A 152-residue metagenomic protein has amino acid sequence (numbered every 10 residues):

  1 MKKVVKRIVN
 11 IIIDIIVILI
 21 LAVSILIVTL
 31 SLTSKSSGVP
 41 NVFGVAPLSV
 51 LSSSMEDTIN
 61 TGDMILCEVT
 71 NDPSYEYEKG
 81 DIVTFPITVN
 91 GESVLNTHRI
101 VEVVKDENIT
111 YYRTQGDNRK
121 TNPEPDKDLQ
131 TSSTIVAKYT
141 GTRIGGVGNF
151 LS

Functional and structural regions predicted by a protein language model:
M1, E78-G80, T88, Q115 (+1 more regions): Generic signature of intrinsically disordered, low-complexity segments enriched in small/polar residues
M1-M64, E68-D72, G145-S152: Protein maturation boundaries and topogenic segments
V28-T33, P47-S49, G80, L95 (+1 more regions): Short amphipathic alpha-helical surface micro-motifs
T33, T70-P73, T88-N90, P123-E124 (+1 more regions): Short, surface-exposed linear patches
P40-T110: Membrane-proximal low-complexity regions enriched in glycine and acidic/polar residues
V101-S152: Extended, hydrophilic extramembrane loops/domains of integral membrane proteins
